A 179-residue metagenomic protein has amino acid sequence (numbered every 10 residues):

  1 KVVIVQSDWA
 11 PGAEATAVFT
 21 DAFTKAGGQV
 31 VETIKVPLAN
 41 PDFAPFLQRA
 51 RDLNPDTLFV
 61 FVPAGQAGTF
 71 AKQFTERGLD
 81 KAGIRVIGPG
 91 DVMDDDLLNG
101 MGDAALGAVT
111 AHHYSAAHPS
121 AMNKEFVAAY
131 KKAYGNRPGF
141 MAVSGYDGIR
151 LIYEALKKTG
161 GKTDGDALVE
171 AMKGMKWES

Functional and structural regions predicted by a protein language model:
K1-S179: Extracytosolic ligand-binding ectodomains
